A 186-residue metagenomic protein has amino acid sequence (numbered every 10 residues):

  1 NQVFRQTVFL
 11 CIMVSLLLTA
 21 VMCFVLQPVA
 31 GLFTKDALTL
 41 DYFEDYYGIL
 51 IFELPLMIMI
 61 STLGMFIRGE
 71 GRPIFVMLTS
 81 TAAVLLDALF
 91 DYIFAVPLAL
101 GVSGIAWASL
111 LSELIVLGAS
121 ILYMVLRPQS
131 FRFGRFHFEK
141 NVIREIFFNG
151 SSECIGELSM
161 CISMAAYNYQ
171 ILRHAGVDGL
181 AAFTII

Functional and structural regions predicted by a protein language model:
N1-M13, L17-V21, E44-Y47, I143 (+1 more regions): Interfacial transmembrane-helix starts/ends
C11, L50, V76, S80 (+4 more regions): Residue-level signature of transmembrane alpha-helical cores of multipass secondary-active transporters and flippases
L17-G48: Short membrane-interface helical motifs at transmembrane helix boundaries in multi-pass membrane transporters
A30-A37, I93-L100, C154, C161-I186: Helix-terminus/linker motif at the lipid-water interface of multi-pass membrane proteins
A37-L63, I185: Alpha-helical transmembrane segments of multi-pass membrane proteins
D41, S109, G118-M160: Interhelical loop/hinge segments that connect adjacent transmembrane helices in multipass membrane
L56-T79: Membrane-interface junctions at transmembrane-helix termini in multi-pass inner-membrane proteins
I74, V84-G118: Membrane-interface helix-loop junctions in multi-pass transport and translocation proteins
